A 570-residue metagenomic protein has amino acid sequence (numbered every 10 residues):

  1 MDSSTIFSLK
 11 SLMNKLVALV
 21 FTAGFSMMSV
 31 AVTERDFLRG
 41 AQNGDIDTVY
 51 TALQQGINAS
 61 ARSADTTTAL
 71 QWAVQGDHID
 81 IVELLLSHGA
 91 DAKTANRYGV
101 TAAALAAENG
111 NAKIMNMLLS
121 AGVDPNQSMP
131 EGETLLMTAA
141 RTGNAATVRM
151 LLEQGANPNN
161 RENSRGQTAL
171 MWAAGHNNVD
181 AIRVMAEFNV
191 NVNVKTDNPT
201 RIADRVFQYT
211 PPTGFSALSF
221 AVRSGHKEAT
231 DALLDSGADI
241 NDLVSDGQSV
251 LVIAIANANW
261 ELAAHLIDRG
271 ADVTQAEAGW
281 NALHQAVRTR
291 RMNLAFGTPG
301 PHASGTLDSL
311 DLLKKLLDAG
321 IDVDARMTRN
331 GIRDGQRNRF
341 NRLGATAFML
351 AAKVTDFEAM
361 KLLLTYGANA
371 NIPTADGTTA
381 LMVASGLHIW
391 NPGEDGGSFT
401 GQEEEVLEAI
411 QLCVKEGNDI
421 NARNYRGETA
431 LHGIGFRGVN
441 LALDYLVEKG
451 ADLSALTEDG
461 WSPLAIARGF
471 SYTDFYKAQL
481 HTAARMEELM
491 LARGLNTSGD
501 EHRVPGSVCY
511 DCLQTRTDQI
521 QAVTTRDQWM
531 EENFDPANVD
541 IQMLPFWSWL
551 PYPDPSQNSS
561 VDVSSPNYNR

Functional and structural regions predicted by a protein language model:
K15-S26: Bacterial N-terminal signal peptides
A31-F37, F188, R205-Y209, T213-G214 (+13 more regions): Ankyrin-repeat-protein effector appendages
R39-G44, W72-H78, L105-N111, T138-N144 (+10 more regions): Ankyrin repeat A-helix N-terminal signature
I46-L53, H78-L86, N111-L119, N144-L152 (+10 more regions): Ankyrin repeat structural motif
R62, A95, S128, R161-E162 (+9 more regions): Ankyrin-repeat boundary/linker signal
A64-D65, R97-Y98, P130-E131, S164-R165 (+8 more regions): Ankyrin repeat start-site detector
